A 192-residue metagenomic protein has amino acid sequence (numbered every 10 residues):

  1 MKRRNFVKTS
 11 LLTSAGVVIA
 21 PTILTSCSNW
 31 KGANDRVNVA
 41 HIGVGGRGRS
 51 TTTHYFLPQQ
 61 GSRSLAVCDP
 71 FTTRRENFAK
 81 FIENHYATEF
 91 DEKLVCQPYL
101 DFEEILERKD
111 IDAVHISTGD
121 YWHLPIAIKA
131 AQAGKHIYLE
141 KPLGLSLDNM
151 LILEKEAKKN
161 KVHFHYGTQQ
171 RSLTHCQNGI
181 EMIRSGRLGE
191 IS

Functional and structural regions predicted by a protein language model:
K2-H136, L151-H163: N-terminal glycine-/serine-/threonine-rich beta1-alpha1-beta2 phosphate-ribose binding loop of Rossmann-like
H136, G144-S192: A contiguous active-site-proximal alpha/beta segment in oxidoreductase catalytic domains
K141: Short basic (Lys/Arg) and small-residue
